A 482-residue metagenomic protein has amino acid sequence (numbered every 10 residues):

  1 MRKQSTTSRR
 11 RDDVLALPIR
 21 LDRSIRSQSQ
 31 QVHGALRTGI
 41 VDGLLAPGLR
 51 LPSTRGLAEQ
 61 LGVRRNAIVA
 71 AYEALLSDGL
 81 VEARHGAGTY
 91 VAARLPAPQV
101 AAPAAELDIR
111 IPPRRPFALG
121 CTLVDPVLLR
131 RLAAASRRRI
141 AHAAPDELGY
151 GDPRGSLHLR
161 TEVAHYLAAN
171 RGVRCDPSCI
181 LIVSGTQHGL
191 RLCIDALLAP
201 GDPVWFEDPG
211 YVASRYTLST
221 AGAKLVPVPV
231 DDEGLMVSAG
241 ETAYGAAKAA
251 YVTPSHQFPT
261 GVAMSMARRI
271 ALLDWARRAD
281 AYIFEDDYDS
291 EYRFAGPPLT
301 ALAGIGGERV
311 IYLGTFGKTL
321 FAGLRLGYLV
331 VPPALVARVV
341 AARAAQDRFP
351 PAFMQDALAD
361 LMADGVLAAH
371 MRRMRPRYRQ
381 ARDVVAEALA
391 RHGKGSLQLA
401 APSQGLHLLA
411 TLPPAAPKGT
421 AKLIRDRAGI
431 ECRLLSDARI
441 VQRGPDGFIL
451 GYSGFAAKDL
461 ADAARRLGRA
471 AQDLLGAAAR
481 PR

Functional and structural regions predicted by a protein language model:
M1-R139, L148, L159-T161, V340 (+8 more regions): N-terminal basic, amphipathic alpha-helical segments
T122, P254-F258, K318, F455: Short glycine-rich anion-binding loops that position phosphate/pyrophosphate groups of nucleotides and phosphorylated
P145-D280, E291-Y292, P297-I305, R309-I311 (+2 more regions): Conserved core of the PLP fold type I
P209-V212, S436-I440: Short, polar loop motifs at secondary-structure junctions
L225, I283, E431-C432: Hydrophobic beta-strand scaffold residues
I305-R338, P350-F353: Active-site PLP attachment segment
R309, C432-R433, A438: Flexible, Gly/Pro-enriched loop and linker segments at secondary-structure and domain junctions
